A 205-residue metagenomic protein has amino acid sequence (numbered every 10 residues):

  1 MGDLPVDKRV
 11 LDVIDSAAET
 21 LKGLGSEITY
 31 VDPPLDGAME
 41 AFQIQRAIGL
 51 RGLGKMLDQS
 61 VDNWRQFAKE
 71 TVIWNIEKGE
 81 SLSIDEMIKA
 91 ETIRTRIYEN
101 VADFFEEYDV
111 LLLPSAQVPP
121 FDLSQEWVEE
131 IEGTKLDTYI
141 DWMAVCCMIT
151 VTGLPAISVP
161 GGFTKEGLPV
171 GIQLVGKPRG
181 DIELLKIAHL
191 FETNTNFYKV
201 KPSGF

Functional and structural regions predicted by a protein language model:
M1, V31-R46, T71-L82: Flexible, acidic loop-helix segments that line cofactor/substrate-binding pockets
D3-L4, L11-E27, L82, I88-T92 (+4 more regions): Structural helix-boundary/capping segments
P34-D36, V118-P119, F163, F205: Conserved beta-strand edge residues that scaffold enzyme active sites
F42-G49, V128-E129, I172-L174: Short low-complexity, flexible loop/linker segments enriched in glycine and/or proline with clustered acidic
Q43, F121-W142: Short, surface-exposed loop/helix-turn segments at secondary-structure junctions that function as lids/hinges flanking
A47-A102, P114, V118-P119, L123 (+1 more regions): Short helix-loop capping/hinge segments that flank enzyme active sites or metal/cofactor-binding pockets
G52-Q66, I140-M143, G180-T193: Short, basic, helix/turn surface patches
D109-L111: Short, Asp-centered acidic motifs that coordinate Mg2+ and/or phosphate in catalytic or ligand-binding sites
